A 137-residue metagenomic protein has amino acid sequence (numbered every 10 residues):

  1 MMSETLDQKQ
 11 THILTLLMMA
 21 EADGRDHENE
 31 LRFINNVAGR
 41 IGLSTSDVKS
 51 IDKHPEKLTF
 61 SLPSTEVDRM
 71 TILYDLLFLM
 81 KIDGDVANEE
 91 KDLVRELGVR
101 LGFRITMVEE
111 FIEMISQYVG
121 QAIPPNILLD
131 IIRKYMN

Functional and structural regions predicted by a protein language model:
M1-A20, R25-N137: Small-residue-enriched hydrophobic alpha-helices in membranes
